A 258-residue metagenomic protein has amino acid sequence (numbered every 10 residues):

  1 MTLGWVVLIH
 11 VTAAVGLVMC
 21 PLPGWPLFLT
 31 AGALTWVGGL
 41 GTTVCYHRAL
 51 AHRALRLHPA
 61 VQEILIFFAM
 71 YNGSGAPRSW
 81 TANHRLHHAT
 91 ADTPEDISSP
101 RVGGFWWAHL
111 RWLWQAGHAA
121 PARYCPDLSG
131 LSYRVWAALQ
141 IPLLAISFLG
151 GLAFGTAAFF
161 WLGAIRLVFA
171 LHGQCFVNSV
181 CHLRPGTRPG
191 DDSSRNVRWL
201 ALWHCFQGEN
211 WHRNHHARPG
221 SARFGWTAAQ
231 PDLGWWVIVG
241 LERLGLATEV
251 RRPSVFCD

Functional and structural regions predicted by a protein language model:
M1-F176, V180-C181, W211, R218-D258: Non-catalytic, topology-defining segments of multipass membrane proteins
C125-L131, R184-W211, H215-R218: Active-site-proximal inter-transmembrane loops
